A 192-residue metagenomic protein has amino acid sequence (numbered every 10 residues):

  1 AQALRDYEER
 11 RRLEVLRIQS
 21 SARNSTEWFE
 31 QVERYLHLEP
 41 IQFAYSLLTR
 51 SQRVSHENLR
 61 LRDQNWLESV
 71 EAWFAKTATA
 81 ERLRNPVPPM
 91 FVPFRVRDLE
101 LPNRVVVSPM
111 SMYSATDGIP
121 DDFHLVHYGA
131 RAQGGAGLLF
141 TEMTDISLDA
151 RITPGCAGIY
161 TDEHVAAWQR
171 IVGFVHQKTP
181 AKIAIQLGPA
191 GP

Functional and structural regions predicted by a protein language model:
Q2-T79: C-terminal helical "tail/cap" subdomain of flavin- and related membrane-associated enzymes
W66-P192: Flavin-dependent oxidoreductase catalytic cores
